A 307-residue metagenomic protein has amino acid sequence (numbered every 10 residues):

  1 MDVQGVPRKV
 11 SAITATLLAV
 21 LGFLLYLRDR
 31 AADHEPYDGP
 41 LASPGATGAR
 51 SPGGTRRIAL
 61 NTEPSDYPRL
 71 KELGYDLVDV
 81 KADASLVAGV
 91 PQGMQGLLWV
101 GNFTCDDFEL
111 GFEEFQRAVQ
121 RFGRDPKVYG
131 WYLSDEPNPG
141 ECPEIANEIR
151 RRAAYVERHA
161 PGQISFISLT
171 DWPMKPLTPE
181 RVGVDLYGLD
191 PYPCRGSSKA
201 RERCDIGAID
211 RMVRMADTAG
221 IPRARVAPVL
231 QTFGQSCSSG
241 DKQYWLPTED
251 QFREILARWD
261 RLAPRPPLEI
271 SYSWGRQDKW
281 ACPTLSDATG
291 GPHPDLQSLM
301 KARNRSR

Functional and structural regions predicted by a protein language model:
D2-T16: N-terminal Sec-pathway targeting helices
G5, L25-L27, T47: Intrinsically disordered, low-complexity regions enriched in serine, threonine, proline and polar/charged residues
K9, E35-R307: Glycan-processing catalytic domains of CAZymes
I13-L25: Hydrophobic membrane-insertion alpha-helices, especially the h-region of bacterial N-terminal signal peptides
Y26-H34: Hydrophobic single-pass membrane-insertion segments
